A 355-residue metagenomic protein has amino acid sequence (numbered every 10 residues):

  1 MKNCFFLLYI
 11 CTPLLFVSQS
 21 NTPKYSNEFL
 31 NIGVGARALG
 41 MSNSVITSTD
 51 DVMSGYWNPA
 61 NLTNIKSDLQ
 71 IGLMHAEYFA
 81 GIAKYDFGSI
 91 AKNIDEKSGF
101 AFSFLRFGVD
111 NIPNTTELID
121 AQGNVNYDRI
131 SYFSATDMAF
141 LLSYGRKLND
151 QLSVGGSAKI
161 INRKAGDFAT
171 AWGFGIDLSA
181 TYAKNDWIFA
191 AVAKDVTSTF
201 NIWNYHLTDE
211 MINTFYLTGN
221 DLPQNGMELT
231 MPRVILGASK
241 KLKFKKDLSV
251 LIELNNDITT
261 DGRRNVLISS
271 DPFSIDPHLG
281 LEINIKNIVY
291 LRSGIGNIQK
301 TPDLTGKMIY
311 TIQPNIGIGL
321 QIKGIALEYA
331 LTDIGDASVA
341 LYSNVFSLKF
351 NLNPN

Functional and structural regions predicted by a protein language model:
M1-K24: Bacterial Sec-dependent N-terminal signal peptides
Q19-N355: Subset of outer-membrane beta-barrel
